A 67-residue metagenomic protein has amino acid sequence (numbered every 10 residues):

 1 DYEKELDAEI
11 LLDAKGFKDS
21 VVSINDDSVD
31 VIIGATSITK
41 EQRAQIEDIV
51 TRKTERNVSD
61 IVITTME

Functional and structural regions predicted by a protein language model:
D1-E67: Bacterial N-terminal Sec-type targeting sequences
